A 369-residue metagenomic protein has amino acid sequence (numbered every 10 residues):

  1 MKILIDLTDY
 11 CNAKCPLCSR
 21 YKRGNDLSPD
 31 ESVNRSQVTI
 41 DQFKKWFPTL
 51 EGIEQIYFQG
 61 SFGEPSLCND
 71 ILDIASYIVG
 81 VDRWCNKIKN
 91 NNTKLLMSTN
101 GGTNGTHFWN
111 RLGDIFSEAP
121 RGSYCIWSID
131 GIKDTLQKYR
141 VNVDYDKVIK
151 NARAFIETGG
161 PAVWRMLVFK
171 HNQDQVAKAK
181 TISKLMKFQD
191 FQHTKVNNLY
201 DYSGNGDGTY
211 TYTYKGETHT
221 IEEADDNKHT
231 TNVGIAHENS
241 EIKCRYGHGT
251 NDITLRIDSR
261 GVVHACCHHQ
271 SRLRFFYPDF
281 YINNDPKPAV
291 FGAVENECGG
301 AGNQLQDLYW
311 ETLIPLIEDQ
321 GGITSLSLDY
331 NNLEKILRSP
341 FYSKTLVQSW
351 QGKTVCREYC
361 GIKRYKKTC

Functional and structural regions predicted by a protein language model:
M1-I3: Extreme N-terminal starter segment of soluble prokaryotic enzymes
D6, K22, D26-V38, P48-Q55 (+4 more regions): Radical SAM enzyme [4Fe-4S]-AdoMet core and its adjacent flexible, acidic and glycine-rich loops/tails across
Y10-K22, A265, G352-K367: Local cysteine-cluster metal-coordination motifs and their immediate loop/turn environment, predominantly Fe-S cluster
K45-S61, G352, C356: Short Fe-S-cluster ligation motifs
G63-N69, G102-W109, F169-D174: Acidic-and-aromatic substrate-binding clefts and catalytic sites of carbohydrate-active enzymes
H248, E295-N303, S343, W350-C369: Cysteine-cluster motifs in flexible loop/terminal segments that predominantly coordinate metals
T324-T345: Short, charged low-complexity linear segments at domain edges
